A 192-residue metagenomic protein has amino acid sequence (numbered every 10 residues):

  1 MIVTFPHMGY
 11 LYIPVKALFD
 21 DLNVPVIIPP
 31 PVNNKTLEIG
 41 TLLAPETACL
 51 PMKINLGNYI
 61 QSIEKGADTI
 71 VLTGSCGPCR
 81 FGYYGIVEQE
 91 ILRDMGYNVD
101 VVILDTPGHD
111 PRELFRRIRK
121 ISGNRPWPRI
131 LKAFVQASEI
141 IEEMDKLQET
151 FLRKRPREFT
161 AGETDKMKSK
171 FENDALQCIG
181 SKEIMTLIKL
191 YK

Functional and structural regions predicted by a protein language model:
M1-K192: An N-terminal assembly and electron-transfer interface module characteristic of large anaerobic redox and radical
